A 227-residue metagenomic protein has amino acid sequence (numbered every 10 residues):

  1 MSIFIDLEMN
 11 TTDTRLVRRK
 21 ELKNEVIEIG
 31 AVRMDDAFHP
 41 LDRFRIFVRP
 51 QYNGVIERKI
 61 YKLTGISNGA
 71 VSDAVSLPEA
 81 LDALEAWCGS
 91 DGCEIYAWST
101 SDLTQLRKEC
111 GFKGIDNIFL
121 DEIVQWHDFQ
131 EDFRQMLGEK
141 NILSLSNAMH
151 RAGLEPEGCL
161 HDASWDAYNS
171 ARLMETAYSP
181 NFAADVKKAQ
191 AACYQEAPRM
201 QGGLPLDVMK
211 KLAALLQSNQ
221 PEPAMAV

Functional and structural regions predicted by a protein language model:
S2-G111, H150, G158: Conserved non-catalytic scaffold segment of RNase H-like nuclease domains
I5, H127, W165: Active-site flanking residues adjacent to catalytic metal/cofactor-binding acidic residues
M9-T11, E131, N169: Short, glycine/acidic-enriched loop or turn micro-motifs at the edges of active sites
F112-D121: A short alpha->loop->secondary-structure connector
W126-K140: Short alpha-helix plus adjacent loop in nuclease-associated cores
L137-H150: A structural motif
D162-E175: Acidic, divalent-metal-coordinating active-site segment for phosphoryl/phosphodiester hydrolysis, typified by short
L173-V227: Acidic two-metal-ion nuclease catalytic site recognized across multiple nuclease folds, prominently DnaQ/RNase D-T
